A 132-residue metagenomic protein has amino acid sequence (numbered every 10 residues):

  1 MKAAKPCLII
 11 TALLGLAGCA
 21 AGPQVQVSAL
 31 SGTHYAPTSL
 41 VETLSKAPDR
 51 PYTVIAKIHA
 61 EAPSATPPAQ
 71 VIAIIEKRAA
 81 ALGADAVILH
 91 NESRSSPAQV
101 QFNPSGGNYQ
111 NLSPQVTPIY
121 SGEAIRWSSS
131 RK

Functional and structural regions predicted by a protein language model:
M1-I9: Bacterial N-terminal signal peptides that target proteins for export
G15-G18: C-terminal motif of bacterial Sec signal peptides marking the signal peptidase cleavage site
A20-P23: Bacterial signal peptide processing site
S28-R50: Post-signal peptide N-terminal segment of mature Sec-exported envelope proteins
T38, T53-I55, L82-A84, T117-I119: Extracytoplasmic
D49, A62-A73, L82: Soluble non-cytosolic domains of exported or imported proteins
P51-E61: Acidic/histidine-rich, surface-exposed loop or edge segments in extracytoplasmic proteins
I72-A73, K77, L82, L89-K132: Surface-exposed short loop/turn segments
